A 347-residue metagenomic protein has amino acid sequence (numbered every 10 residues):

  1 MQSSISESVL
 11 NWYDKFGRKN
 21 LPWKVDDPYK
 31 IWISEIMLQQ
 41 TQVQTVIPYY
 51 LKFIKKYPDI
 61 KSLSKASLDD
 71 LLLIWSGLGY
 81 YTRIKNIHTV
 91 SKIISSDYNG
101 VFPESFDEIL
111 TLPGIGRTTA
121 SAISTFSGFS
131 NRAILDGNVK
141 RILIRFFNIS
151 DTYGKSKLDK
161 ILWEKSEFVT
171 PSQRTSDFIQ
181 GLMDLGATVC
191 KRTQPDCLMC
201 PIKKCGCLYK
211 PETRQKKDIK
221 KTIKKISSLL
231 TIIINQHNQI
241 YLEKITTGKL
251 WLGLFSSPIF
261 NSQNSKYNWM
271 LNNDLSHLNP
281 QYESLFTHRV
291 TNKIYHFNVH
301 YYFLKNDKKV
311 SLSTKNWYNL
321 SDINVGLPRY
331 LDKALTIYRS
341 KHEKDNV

Functional and structural regions predicted by a protein language model:
M1-K19, D184-V347: Intrinsically disordered, low-complexity, charged terminal extensions of DNA damage-control enzymes
S3-L198, I202, C207-E212, L275: Catalytic cores of DNA base-excision repair glycosylases
